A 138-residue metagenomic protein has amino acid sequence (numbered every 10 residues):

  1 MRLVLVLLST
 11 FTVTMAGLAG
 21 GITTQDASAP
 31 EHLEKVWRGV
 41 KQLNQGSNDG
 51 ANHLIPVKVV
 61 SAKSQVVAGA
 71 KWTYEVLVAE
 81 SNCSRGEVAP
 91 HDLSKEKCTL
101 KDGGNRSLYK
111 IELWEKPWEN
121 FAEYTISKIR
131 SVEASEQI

Functional and structural regions predicted by a protein language model:
R2-I138: N- and C-terminal low-complexity/disordered segments
